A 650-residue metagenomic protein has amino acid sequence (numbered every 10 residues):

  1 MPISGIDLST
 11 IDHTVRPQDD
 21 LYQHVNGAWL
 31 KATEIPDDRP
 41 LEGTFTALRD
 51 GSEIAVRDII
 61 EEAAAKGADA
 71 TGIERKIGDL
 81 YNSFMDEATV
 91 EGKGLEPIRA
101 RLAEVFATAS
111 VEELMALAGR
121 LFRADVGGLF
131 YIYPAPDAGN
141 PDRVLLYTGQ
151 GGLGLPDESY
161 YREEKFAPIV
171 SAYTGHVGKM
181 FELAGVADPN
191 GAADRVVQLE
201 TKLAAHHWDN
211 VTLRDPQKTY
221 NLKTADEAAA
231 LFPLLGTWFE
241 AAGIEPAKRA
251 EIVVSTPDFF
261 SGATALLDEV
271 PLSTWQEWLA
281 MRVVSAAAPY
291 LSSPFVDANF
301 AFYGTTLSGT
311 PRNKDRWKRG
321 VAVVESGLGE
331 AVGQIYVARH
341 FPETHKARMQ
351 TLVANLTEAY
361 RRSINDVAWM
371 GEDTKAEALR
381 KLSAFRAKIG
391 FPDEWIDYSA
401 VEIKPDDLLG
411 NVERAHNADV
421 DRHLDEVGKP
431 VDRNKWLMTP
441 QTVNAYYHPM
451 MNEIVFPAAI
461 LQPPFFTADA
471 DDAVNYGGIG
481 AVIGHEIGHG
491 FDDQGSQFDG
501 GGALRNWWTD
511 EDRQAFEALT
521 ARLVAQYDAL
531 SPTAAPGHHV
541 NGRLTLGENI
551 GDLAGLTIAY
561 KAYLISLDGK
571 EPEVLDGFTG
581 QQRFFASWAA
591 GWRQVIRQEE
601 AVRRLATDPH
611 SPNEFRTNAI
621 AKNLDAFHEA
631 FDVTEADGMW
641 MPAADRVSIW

Functional and structural regions predicted by a protein language model:
M1-I11: Short, Gly/Pro- and small/polar-rich lid/capping loops
P2-I3, V15-T89: Active-site-surrounding "flap" and adjacent substrate/cofactor-binding loops of secreted or lumenal enzymes, prototyped
T10-K31, S159-F181, L546, L553-I558: Hydrophobic/aromatic-rich, well-ordered segments within soluble, folded domains that form packed cores
Y22-L30, E53, R57-A65, M85-T89 (+19 more regions): Sec-exported extracytoplasmic/periplasmic mature domains
A32-P36, I132-Y133, D157-S159, H207-D209 (+3 more regions): Short, solvent-exposed loop/turn and secondary-structure capping segments
D38-I60, P189-H206, N475-A481, D576 (+1 more regions): Short secondary-structure subsegments characteristic of cysteine-rich extracellular domains
E61-T351, N355: Noncatalytic, helix-rich "gating/capping" subdomain that lines the substrate-entry/channel surface of large enzyme
V253-P257, K314, E325-G329, G333-E486 (+1 more regions): Intrinsically disordered, low-complexity linker/terminal regions across diverse proteins
